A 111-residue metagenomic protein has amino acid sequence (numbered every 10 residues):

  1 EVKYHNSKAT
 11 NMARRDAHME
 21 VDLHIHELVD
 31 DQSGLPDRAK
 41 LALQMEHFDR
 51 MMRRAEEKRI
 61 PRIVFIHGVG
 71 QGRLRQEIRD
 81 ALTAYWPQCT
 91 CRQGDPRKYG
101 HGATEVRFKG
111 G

Functional and structural regions predicted by a protein language model:
E1-G111: Long, charged, low-complexity intrinsically disordered regions
